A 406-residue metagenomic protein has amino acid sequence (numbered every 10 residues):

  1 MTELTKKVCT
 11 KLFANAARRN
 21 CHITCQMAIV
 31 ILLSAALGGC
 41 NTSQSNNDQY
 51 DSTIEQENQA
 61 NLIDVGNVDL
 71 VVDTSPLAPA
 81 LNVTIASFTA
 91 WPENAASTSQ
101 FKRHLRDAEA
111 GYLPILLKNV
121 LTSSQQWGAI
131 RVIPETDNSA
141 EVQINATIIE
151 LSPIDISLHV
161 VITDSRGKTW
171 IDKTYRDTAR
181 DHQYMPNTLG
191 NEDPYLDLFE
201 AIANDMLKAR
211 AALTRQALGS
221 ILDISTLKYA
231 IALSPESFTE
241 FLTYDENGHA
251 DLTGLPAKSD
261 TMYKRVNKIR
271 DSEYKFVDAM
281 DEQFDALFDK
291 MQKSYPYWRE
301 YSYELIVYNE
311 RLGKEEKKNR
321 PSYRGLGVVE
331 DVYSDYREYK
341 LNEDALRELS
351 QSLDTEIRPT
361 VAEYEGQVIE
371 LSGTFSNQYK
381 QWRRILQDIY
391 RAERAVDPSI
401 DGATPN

Functional and structural regions predicted by a protein language model:
M1-C21: N-terminal secretory signal peptides that target proteins for export/translocation
I29-L33: Hydrophobic helical h-region of N-terminal Sec-dependent signal peptides in bacterial secretory/periplasmic proteins
A36-G39: C-terminal motif of bacterial Sec signal peptides marking the signal peptidase cleavage site
N41-D73, R180-N406: C-terminal/domain-edge helix-coil "capping" segments
L70, L81-V83, V132-V160: A short, hydrophobic beta-strand-centered structural micro-motif
A78-N138, D205, P296-R299, Y303 (+5 more regions): N-terminal segment of the mature soluble domain
A146-Q183: Amphipathic beta-strand/beta-sheet edge segments enriched in Tyr/Trp
